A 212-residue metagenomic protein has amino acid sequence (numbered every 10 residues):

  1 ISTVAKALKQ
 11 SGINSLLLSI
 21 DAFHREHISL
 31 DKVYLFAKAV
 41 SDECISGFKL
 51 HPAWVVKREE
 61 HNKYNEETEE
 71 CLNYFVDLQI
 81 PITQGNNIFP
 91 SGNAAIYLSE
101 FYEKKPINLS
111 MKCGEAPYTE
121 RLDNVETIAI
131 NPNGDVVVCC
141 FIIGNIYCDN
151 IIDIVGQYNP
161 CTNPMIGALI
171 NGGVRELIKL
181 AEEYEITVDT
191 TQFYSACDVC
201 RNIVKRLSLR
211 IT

Functional and structural regions predicted by a protein language model:
I1-F75: Radical SAM/AdoMet-radical enzyme domain recognition
E26-I28, W54-L109, I143-N145: Flexible glycine/acidic-rich beta-alpha junction loops that bind and position SAM and/or redox cofactors in anaerobic
V40, F75-L78, Q157-C161: Alpha-helix boundary/capping residues
G85-L209: Accessory C-terminal segments flanking Radical SAM cores
